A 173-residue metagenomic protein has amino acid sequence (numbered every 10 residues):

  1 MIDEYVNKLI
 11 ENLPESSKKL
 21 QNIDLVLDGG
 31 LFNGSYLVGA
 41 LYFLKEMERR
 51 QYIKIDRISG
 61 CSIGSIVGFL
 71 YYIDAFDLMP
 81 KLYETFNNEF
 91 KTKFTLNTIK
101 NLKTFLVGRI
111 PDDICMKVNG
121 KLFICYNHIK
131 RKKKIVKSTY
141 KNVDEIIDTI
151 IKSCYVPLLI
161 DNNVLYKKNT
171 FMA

Functional and structural regions predicted by a protein language model:
M1-I58, F69-M172: Patatin-like phospholipase
S62: Catalytic nucleophile serine of serine hydrolases, specifically the conserved "nucleophile elbow" pentapeptide
